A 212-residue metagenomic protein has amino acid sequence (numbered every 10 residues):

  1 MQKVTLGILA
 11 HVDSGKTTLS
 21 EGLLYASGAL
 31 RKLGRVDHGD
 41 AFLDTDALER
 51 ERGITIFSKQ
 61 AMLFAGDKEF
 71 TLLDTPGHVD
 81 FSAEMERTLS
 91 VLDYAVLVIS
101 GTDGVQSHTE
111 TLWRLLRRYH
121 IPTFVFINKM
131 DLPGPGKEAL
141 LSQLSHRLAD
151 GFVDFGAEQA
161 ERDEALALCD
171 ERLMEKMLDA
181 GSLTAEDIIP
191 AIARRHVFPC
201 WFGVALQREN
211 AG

Functional and structural regions predicted by a protein language model:
M1-S14, K32-L33, G101-G212: P-loop NTPase catalytic nucleotide-binding module
M1-V91, A95-I99, V105, H120 (+2 more regions): P-loop NTPase switch module centered on the Walker A-proximal segment
